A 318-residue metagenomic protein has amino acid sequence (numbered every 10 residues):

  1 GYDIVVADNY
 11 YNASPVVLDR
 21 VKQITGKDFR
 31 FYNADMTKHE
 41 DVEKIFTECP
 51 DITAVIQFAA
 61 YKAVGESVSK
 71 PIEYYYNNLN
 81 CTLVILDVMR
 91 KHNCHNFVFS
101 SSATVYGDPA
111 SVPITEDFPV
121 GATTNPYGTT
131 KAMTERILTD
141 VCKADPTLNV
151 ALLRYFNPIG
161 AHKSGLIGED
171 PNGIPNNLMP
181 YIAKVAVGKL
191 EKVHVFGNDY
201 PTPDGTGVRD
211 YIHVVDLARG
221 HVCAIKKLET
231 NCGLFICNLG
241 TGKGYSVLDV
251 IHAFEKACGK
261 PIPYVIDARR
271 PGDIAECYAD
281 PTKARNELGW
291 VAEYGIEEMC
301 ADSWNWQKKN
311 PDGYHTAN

Functional and structural regions predicted by a protein language model:
G1-A161: N-terminal Rossmann-like NAD(P)+-binding domain of SDR-like oxidoreductases, especially those catalyzing
D8, F31-Y32, Q57, V64 (+8 more regions): Short, flexible active-site loop motifs that bind/organize anionic cofactors or intermediates
Y75, T124-A132, G168-P180, D210-Y211: Short-chain dehydrogenase/reductase
L153, S164, V193-V195: Oxidoreductase cofactor-interface core, primarily capturing Rossmann-like NAD(P)-dependent enzymes
G160-H162, D199-Y200: Short, basic/glycine-rich phosphate-binding loops at helix/coil junctions that contact nucleotide phosphates
H162-P175, I182-V185, E191: Hydrophobic, Gly/Ser/Ala-rich alpha-helical and linker tracts in large acyl-processing enzymes of secondary/lipid
L178-N318: C-terminal substrate-binding subdomain of Rossmann-fold SDR/epimerase-dehydratase oxidoreductases
